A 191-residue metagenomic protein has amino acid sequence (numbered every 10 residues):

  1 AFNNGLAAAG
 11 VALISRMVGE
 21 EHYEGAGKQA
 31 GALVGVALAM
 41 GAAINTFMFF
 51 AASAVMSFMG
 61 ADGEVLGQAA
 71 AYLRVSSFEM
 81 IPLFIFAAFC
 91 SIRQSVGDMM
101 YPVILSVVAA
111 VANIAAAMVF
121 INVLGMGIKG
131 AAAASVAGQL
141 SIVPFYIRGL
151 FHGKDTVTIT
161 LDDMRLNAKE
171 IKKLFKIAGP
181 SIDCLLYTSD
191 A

Functional and structural regions predicted by a protein language model:
A1-T46, L83-P102, S189: Small-residue-rich hydrophobic transmembrane alpha-helices
I14-G19, A26, V55, A69 (+7 more regions): Hydrophobic/aromatic residues within transmembrane alpha-helices of membrane transport systems, especially the TMDs
V36-A37, A70-V75, M100-P102, K176-S181: Short alpha-helical transmembrane interface motifs in multi-pass membrane proteins
A37, S76, M80, S106-V107 (+2 more regions): Residue-level recognition of transmembrane alpha-helices in multi-pass small-molecule transporters/permeases
N45-S53, I114, M118, V143-R148: Membrane-embedded alpha-helical segments of multi-pass transporters/permeases
G63-F89: Alpha-helical transmembrane segments of multi-pass membrane proteins
A110-P144: Membrane-interface helix-loop junctions in multi-pass transport and translocation proteins
S135, Y146-L185: Interhelical loop/hinge segments that connect adjacent transmembrane helices in multipass membrane
